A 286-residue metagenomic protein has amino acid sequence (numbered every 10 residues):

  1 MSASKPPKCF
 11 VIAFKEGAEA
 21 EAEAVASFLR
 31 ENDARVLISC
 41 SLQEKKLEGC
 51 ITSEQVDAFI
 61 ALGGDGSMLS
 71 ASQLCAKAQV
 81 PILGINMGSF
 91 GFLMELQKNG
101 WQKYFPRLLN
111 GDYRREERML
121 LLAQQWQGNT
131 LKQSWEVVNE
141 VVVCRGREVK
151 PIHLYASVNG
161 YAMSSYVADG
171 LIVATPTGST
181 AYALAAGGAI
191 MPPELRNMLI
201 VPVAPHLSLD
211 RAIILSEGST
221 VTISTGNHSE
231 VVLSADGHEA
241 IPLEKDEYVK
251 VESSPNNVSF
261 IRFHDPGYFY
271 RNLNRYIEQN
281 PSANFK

Functional and structural regions predicted by a protein language model:
M1-A58, L62, S70, K98-E116 (+1 more regions): ATP/NTP phosphate-donor binding region
E21-A22, G66-A71, T180-A185: Short glycine/serine/threonine-rich phosphate/pyrophosphate-binding segments that cradle anionic phosphate groups
I60, N86, V141, G237: A residue-level signal for conserved active-site and pocket-lining positions in enzyme catalytic cores
Q79-L83: Proline-centered loop/turn at the N-terminus of a beta-strand
F90-D169: Catalytic core of DAGKc-family lipid kinases
E117-L121, V137-N139, K150-L154, D169-L171 (+5 more regions): A generic structural signal for short beta-strands and their flanking turns/coil linkers
V143, N159-A162, R211-K286: ATP/nucleoside-binding phosphotransfer catalytic cores, i.e., glycine-rich phosphate-binding loops
S165-L209: Gly/Ser/Thr-rich active-site loops/lids in small-molecule metabolic enzymes that frequently grip phosphoryl groups
